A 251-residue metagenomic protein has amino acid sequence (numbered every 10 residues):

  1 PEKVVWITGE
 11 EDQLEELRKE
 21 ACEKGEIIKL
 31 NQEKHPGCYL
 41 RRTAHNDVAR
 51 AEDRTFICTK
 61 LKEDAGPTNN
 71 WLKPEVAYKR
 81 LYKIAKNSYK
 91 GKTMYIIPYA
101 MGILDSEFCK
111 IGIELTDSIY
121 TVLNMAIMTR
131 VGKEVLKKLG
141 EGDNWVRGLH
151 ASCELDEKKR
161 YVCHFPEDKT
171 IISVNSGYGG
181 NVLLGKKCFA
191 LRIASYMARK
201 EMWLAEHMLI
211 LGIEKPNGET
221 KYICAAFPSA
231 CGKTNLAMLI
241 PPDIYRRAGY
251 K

Functional and structural regions predicted by a protein language model:
P1-C231, P241-Y250: Conserved internal helical-beta-strand scaffold that buttresses enzyme catalytic cores
L236: Hydrophobic positions on the alpha1 helix immediately C-terminal to the Walker A/P-loop
